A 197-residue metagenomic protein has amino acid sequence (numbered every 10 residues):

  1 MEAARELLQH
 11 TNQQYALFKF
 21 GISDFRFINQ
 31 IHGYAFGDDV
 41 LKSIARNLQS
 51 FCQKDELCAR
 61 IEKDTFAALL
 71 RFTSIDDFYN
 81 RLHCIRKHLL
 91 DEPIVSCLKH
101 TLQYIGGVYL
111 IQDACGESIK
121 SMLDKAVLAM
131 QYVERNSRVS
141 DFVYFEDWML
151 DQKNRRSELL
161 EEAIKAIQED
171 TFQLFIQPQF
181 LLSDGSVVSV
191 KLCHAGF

Functional and structural regions predicted by a protein language model:
M1-A16, S23-Q49, A59-K63, A67 (+2 more regions): Conserved long alpha-helical elements within nucleotide-processing catalytic cores of c-di-GMP signaling and class III
A3, W148-F197: Active-site core of bacterial EAL-family cyclic-dinucleotide phosphodiesterase domains
Q14, K120, V188-K191: Short beta-strand edge/capping elements of PAS-family sensory modules
I22, A68-T73, L110-D113, G196: Short beta-strand-to-loop capping motifs
E56-I61, H100: A short pre-motif secondary-structure segment
C58, C84-H88, I105-A114, S121-S137 (+3 more regions): Cyclic nucleotide signaling catalytic output domains
F66, Y104-V108, V190-H194: A structural signal for short, well-ordered beta-strand segments
N80, L98-H100, D184-V187: Per-ARNT-Sim (PAS) sensory domains and their PAS-associated C-terminal
